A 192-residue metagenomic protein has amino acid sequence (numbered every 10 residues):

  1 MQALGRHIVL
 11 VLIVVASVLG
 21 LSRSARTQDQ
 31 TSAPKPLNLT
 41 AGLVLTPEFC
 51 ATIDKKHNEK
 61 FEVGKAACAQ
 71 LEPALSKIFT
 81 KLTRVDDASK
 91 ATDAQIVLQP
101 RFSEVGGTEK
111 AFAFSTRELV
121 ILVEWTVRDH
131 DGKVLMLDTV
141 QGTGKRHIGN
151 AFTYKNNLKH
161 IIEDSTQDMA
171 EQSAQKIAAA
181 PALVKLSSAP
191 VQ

Functional and structural regions predicted by a protein language model:
M1-V11: Bacterial N-terminal signal peptides that target proteins for export
H7, I121-T139, A174-V191: Short secondary-structure transition/capping segments
V11, L19-T80, A170-E171, Q175-Q192: A structural "domain/chain start" motif
D54-V63, D131-A179: Short secondary-structure boundary motifs at beta->alpha junctions and helix caps
E62, A66, Q70, E118-L122 (+2 more regions): A general alpha-helical scaffold signature found inside nucleotide-binding enzyme cores
S76-K90: A short, well-structured beta->alpha microelement
A88-L137, K145-F152, N156: Surface-exposed short loop/turn segments
